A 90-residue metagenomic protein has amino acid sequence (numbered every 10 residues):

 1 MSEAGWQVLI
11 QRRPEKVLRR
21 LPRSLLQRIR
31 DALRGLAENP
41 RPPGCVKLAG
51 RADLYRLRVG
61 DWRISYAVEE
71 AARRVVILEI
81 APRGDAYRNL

Functional and structural regions predicted by a protein language model:
M1-L9, K16-Q27, R58-W62, A67-L90: Enriched for short, Lys/Arg-rich terminal
I10-R12, A32-L33: A short alpha-helix capping/helix-coil boundary motif
R13, G50-D53, P82: Residues that form or immediately flank small-molecule/cofactor binding pockets and catalytic motifs
D31-L57: A short, surface-exposed loop/turn module that caps and links secondary-structure elements
